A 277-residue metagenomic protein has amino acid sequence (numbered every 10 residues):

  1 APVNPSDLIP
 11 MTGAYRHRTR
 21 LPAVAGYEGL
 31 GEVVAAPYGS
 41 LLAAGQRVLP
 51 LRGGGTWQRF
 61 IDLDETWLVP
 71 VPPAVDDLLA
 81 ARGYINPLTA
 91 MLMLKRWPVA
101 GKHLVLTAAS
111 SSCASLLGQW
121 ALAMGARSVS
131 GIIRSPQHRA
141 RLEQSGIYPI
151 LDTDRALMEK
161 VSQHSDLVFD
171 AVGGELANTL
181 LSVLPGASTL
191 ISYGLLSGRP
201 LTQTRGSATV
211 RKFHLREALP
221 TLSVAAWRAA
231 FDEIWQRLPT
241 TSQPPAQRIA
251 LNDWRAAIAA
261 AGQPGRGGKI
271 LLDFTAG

Functional and structural regions predicted by a protein language model:
A1-V3, T12-G55: Glycine-rich beta-strand-centered segment in the early N-terminal region that forms part of a ligand/cofactor-binding
A43-A44, V99, P185: Residue-level recognition of short, solvent-exposed, well-ordered loop/turn junctions that link secondary-structure
R47-A109: NAD(P)H dinucleotide-binding glycine-rich loop of Rossmann-like/cofactor-binding domains, especially the beta1-alpha1
T56-Q58, I133-R141, G198-T202: Short, glycine/polar-rich helix-capping loops at beta-to-alpha or helix-loop-helix junctions that flank or form
A81-D154: Mid-domain Rossmann-like dinucleotide-binding core that forms the NAD(H)/NADP(H) cofactor-binding site
E143-R211: Glycine-rich cofactor phosphate-binding loops and adjacent beta1-alpha1 units of small-molecule cofactor enzyme domains
T202-R248: C-terminal substrate-binding/catalytic core of Rossmann-like NAD(P)-dependent dehydrogenases/reductases
P239-Q247, R255-G277: C-terminal capping/lid region of NAD(P)-dependent oxidoreductase domains
